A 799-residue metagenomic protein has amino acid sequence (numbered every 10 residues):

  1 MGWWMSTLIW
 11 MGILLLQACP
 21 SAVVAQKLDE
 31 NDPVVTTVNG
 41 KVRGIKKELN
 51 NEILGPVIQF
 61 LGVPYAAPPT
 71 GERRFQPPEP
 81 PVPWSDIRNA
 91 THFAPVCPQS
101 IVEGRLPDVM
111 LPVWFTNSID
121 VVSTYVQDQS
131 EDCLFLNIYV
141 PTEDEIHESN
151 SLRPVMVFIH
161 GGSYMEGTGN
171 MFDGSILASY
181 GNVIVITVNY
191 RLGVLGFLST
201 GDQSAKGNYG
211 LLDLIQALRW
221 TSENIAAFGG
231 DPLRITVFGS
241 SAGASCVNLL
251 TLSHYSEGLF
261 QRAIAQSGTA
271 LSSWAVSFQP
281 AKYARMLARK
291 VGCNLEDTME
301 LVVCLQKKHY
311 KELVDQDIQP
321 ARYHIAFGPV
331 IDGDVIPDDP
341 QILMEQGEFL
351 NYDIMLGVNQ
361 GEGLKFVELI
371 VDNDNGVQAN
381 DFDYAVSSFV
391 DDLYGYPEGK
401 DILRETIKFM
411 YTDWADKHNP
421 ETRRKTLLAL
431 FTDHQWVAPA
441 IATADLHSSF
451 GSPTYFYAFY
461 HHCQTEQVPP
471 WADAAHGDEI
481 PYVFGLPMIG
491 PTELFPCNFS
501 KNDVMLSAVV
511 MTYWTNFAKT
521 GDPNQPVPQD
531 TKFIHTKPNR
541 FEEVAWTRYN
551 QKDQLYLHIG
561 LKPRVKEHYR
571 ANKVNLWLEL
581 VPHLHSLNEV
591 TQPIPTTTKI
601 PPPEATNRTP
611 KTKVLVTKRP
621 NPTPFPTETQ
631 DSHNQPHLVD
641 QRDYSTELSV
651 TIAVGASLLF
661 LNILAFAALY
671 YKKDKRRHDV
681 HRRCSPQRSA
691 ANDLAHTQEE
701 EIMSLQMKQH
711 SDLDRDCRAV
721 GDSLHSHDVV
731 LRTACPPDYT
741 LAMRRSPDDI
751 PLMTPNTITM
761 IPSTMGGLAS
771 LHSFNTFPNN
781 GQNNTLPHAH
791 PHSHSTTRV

Functional and structural regions predicted by a protein language model:
G2-S21, S118, S123-T298, V302 (+3 more regions): Serine-hydrolase-like catalytic core of hydrolytic proteins
G2-S6, W10-L211, P232, G490-V510 (+6 more regions): Non-catalytic accessory segments of hydrolases
T221, S649-R676: Single-pass type I membrane-protein transmembrane alpha-helix
A270, C304-N502, Y513, T520 (+2 more regions): Substrate-gating cap/lid region and adjacent catalytic-acid/histidine neighborhood within extracellular/lumenal
E405, L428-A429, V437-F625: Mobile gating loops/cap/lid regions near enzyme active sites that modulate substrate access
P624-S649, G655-S657: Extracellular Ser/Thr-rich, low-complexity/disordered mucin-like segments
Q635-S645, A667-E701: Membrane-proximal cytoplasmic juxtamembrane segment of single-pass cell-surface glycoproteins
P636, A734-P737, R744-V799: Intrinsically disordered, low-complexity C-terminal regions of metazoan proteins
